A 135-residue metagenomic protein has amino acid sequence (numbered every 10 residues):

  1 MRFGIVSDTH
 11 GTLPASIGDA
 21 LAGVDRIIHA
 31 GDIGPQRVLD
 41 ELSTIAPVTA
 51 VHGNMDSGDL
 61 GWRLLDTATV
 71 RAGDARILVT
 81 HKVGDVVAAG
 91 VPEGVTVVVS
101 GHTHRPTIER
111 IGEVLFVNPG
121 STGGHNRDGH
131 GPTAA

Functional and structural regions predicted by a protein language model:
M1-G4, T69-I77, R110-F116: Beta-strand-turn-beta hairpins that frame and shape the catalytic cleft of phosphate-ester-processing enzymes
M1-V48, D56-D66, D74, G129-G131: N-terminal active-site segment of His-dependent metallophosphoesterases
I5-S7, R26-D32, T49-N54, L78-H81 (+2 more regions): Active-site neighborhood of phospho(di)ester-bond hydrolases with catalytic His/Asp-centered motifs
G11, P35, G84, R105 (+1 more regions): Short active-site segment of divalent metal-dependent hydrolases/proteases that encodes the spacing between
A15, T69-G73, E93, V117-A135: Binuclear metal-dependent phosphoesterase catalytic core
G18-D19, D40, A68-T69, A89-G90 (+2 more regions): Short secondary-structure boundary/capping segments
T49-G94: Helix-adjacent hinge/juxtasegments
V83, V87-T107, I111: Non-DNA-binding regulatory cores of transcription-related proteins, predominantly C-terminal effector-binding
